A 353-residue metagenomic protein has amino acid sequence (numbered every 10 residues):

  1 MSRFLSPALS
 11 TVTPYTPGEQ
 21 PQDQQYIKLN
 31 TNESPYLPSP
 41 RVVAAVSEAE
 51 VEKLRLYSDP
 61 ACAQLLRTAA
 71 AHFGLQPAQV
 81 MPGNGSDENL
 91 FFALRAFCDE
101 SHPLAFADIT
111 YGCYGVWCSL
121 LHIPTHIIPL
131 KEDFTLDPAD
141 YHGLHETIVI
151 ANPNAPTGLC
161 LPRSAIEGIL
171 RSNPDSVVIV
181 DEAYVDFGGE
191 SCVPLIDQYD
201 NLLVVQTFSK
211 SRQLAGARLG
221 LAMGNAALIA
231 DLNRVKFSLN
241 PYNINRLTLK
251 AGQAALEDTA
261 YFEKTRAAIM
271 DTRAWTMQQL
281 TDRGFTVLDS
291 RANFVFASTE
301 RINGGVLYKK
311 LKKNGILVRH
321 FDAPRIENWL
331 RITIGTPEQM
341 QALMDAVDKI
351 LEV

Functional and structural regions predicted by a protein language model:
M1-L56, G143-L144: N-terminal "arm"/small-domain region of PLP-dependent enzymes with the aminotransferase-like
Q64-P103, L121, R301: Phosphate-binding glycine-rich loop
A78, V204, R283-T286, I316-F321: A short linear hydrophobic-aromatic micro-motif
H126, L130-D186: Active-site phosphate-binding strand-loop segment of PLP-dependent enzymes
S164, K309-N314, R319, A323-V353: PLP-dependent enzyme catalytic core of the Aspartate aminotransferase-like
N201-T281, F285-L288: PLP-dependent aminotransferase class I/II
M270, D282-N314, L330: Conserved PLP-binding catalytic core of the aspartate aminotransferase-like
